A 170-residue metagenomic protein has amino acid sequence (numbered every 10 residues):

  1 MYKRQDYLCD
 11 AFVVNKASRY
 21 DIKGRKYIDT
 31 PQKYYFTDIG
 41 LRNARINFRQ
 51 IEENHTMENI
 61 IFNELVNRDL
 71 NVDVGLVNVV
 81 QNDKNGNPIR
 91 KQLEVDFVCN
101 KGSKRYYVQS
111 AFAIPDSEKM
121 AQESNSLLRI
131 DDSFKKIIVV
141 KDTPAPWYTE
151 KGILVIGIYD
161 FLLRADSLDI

Functional and structural regions predicted by a protein language model:
M1-R105: Accessory nucleic acid-recognition modules appended to NTPase machines
A17, G75-V77, V139-K141, I156-I158: Conserved beta-strand termini and adjacent loop/short-helix elements that scaffold enzyme active sites in alpha/beta
R25-K26, L128, A145-W147: Short secondary-structure boundary/capping segments
Y35, V108, I137-V139, L154-I156: Hydrophobic/aromatic beta-strand patches that form the interior of the parallel beta-sheet core in alpha/beta enzyme
N71, K135, G152-L154: Conserved beta-strand segments of alpha/beta enzyme cores
N100-D116, E123: Active-site ExK catalytic segment of metal-dependent nucleases
I114-T143: Basic, amphipathic alpha-helical patches used to engage nucleic acids or provide basic targeting signals, exemplified
D142-I170: Domain-level recognition of nuclease-like catalytic cores that cleave nucleotide substrates
